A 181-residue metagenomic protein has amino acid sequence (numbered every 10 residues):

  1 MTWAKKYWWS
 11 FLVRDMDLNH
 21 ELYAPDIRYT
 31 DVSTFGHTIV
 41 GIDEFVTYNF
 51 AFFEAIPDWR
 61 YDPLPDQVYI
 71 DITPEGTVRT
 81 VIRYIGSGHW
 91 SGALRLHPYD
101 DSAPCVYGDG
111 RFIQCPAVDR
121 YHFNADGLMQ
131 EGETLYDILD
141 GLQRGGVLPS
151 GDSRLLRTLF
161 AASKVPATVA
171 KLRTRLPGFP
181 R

Functional and structural regions predicted by a protein language model:
M1-R181: C-terminal and inter-domain tail/linker signature
